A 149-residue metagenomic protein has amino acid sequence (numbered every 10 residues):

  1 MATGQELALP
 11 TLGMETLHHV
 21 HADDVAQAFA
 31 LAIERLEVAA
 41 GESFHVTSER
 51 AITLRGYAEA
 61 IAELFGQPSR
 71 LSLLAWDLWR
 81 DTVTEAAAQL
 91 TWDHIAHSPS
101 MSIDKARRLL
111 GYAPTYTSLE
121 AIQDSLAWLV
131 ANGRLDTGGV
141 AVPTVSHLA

Functional and structural regions predicted by a protein language model:
G4, R35-L36, W128-N132: Generic structural signal for alpha-helix termini and adjacent loop/cap motifs
P10-I33, G41-E42: Substrate-positioning beta->alpha
V20-D23, I52, M101, Y116: Residue-level signal for the nucleotide or nucleotide-sugar donor/cofactor binding architecture
A22, D81-G111: Conserved C-terminal active-site "lid" loop/helix of NAD(P)H-dependent oxidoreductases that clamps the redox cofactor
V25, F29, V46, Y57 (+2 more regions): Non-catalytic, hydrophobic alpha-helical segments
F29-I33, I61, I122-L129: Hydrophobic "lid"/C-terminal helical patch of Rossmann-like NAD(P)-dependent dehydrogenase/epimerase domains
A32-T91, D136: Mid/C-terminal beta-alpha module of Rossmann-like enzyme folds, strongest in SDR-family dehydrogenases/epimerases
S118-A149: Amphipathic terminal alpha-helices
